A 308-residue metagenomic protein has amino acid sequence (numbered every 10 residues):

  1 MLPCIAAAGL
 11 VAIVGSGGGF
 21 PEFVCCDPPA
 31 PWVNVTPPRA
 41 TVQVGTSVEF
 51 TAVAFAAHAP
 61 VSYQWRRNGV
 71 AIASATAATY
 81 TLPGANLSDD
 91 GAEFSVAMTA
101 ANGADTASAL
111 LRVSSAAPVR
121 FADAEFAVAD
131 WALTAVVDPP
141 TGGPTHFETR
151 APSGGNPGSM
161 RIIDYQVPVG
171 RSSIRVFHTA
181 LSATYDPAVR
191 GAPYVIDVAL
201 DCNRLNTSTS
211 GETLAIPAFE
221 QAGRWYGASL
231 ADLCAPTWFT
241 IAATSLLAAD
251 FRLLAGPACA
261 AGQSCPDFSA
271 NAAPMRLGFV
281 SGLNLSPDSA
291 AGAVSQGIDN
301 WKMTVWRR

Functional and structural regions predicted by a protein language model:
I5-W32, S115-A117: Bacterial Sec-dependent N-terminal signal peptides
V35-R39: Surface-exposed, proline-enriched loop/turn segments that connect beta strands in immunoglobulin-like
T41, T46-A54: A short beta-strand segment in extracellular, disulfide-stabilized domains
A56-Q64: Solvent-exposed loop segments of extracellular immunoglobulin-like
Q64-G84: Surface-exposed, flexible coil segments in extracellular/virion-facing regions
D123-Q166: Extracellular glycan-recognition surfaces and repeat-rich motifs
C202-L254: Extracellular ligand-binding interfaces
L233-R308: Terminal, low-complexity interaction segments
